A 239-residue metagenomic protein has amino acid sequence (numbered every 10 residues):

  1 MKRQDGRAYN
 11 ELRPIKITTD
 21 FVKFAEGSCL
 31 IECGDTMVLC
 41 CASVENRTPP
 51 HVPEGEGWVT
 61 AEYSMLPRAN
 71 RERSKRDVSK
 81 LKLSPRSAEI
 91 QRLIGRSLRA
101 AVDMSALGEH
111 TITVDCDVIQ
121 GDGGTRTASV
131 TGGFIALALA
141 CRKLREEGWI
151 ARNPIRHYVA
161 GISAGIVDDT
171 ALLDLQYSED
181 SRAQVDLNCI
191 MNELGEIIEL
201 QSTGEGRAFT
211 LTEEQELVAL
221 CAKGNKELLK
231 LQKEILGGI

Functional and structural regions predicted by a protein language model:
M1-E32: Short, Gly/Pro- and small/polar-rich lid/capping loops
I15-T18, F24-G27, E45-R47, R99-A101 (+3 more regions): Glycine-rich, charged/polar anion/phosphate-binding loops that engage phosphate groups from diverse ligands
K16-T18, L30-E32, L39-C41, T60-E62 (+5 more regions): Structured core elements
F21, C29-L107, I197-A219: Glycine-rich, flexible beta-strand/loop modules in the N-terminal catalytic cores of phosphate-handling
S79-L83, C116-T125: A short glycine/serine-rich beta->alpha loop
P85, A106, G124-A128, L137-R142 (+1 more regions): A structural signal for small-residue-enriched, beta-sheet-centric alpha/beta enzyme cores and oligomeric scaffold folds
L107-D122, I162: Catalytic-site beta-strand/loop segments enriched in glycine and acidic/polar residues
